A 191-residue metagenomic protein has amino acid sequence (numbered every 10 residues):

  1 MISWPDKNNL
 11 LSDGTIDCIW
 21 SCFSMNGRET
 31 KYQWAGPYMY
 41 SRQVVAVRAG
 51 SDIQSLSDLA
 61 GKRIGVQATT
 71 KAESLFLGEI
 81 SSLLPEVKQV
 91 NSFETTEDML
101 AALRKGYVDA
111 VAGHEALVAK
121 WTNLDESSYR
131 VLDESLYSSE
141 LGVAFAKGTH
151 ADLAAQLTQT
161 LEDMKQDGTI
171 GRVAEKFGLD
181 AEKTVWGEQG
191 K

Functional and structural regions predicted by a protein language model:
M1-D58, S135: Acidic, polar ligand-binding/catalytic clefts
M1-N9, S51, V90-A101, K105: Short helix-initiation/N-cap motifs at beta->coil->alpha
D6, C22-K31, L75-G78, R104 (+1 more regions): A ligand-binding cleft/hinge motif common to bilobed small-molecule-binding domains
L11-S12, L59, L103-R104, V143 (+1 more regions): Hydrophobic residues within well-ordered alpha-helices
Y40-V47, A119, N123-E162, D180-K191: Periplasmic-binding protein-like
S57-E73, K88: Short loop->beta-strand "edge-of-pocket" segments that line small-molecule binding or catalytic clefts across diverse
A72-F76, L161-F177: Periplasmic-binding protein-like
A72-F93, T122-E126: Ligand-binding cleft/hinge of the Venus flytrap
